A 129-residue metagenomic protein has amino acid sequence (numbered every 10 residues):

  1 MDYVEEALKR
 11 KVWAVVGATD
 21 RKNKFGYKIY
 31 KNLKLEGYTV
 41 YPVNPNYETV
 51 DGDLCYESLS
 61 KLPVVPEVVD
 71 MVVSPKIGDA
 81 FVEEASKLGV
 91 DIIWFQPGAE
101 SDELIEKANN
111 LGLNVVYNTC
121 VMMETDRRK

Functional and structural regions predicted by a protein language model:
M1-E6: A short, basic/flexible loop-to-alpha-helix module at the beginning of a structural domain
K9-V12, P66: Phosphate-coordination loops involved in phosphoryl transfer and adenosine-cofactor binding
A14, T19-V50: NAD(P)-binding Rossmann-fold cofactor-contacting core
Y38, L88-I92, L111-L113: A short helix->loop->beta-strand "cap" motif at the edges of active sites that frequently abuts
V50-D53, E67, E103-E106, E124-K129: Short, charged, surface-exposed secondary-structure boundary motifs
G52-S60, G112-N114: Active-site regions of enzymes building and remodeling cell-envelope glycoconjugates
L59, P63-A99: Mid-chain, well-packed structural core segment of small domains
P97-T125: Rossmann-fold NAD(P)-binding glycine/threonine-rich loop
